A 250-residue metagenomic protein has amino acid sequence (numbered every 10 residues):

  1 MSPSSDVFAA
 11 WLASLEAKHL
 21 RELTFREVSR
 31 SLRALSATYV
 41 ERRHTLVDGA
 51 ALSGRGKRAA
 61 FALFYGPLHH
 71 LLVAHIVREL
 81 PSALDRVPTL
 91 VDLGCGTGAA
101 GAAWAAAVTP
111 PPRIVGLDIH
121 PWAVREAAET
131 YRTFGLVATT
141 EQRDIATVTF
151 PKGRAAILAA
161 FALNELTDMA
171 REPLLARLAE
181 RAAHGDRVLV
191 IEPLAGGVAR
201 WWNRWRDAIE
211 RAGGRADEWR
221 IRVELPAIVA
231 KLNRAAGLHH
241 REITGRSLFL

Functional and structural regions predicted by a protein language model:
M1-D48: N-terminal auxiliary segments of SAM/dcSAM-dependent transferases
V47-I76: Class I SAM-dependent methyltransferase Rossmann-like catalytic core, especially the SAM/SAH-binding loop
T97-P110: Conserved SAM-binding loop of SAM-dependent methyltransferases across substrates and taxa, primarily the Class I
H120: Conserved SAM/SAH-binding beta-strand->alpha-helix loop
A155-M169: A short SAM/SAH-binding and catalytic strip from SAM-dependent methyltransferases
E172-H184: A short glycine-rich, Lys/Arg-flanked "PGG" loop and its adjoining helix->strand segment in the class I
H184-P193: Conserved beta-strand signature within the Rossmann-like core of class I S-adenosyl-L-methionine
A212-L250: Class I S-adenosyl-L-methionine
